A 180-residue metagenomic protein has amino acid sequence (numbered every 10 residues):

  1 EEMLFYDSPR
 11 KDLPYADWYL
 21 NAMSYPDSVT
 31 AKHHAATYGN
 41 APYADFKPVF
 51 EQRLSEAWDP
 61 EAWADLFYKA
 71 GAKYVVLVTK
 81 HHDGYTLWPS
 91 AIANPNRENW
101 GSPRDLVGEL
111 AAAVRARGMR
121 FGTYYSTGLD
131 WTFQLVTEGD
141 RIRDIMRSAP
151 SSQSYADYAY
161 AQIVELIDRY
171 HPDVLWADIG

Functional and structural regions predicted by a protein language model:
E1-G180: Mature catalytic domains of secreted/periplasmic carbohydrate-active enzymes
